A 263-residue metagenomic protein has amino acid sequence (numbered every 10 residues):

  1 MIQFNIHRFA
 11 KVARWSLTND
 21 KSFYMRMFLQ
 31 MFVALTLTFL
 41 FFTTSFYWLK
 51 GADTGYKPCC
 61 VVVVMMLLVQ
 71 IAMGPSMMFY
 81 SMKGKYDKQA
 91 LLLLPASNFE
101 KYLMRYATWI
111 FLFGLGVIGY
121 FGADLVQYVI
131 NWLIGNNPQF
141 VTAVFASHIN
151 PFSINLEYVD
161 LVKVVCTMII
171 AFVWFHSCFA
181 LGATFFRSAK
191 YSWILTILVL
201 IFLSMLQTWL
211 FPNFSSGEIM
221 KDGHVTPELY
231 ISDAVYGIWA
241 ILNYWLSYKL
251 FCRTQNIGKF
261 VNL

Functional and structural regions predicted by a protein language model:
M1-K88, N98-L263: Hydrophobic alpha-helical transmembrane segments of membrane proteins
L93-S97: Short helix-to-coil transition segments within interhelical loops that connect adjacent transmembrane helices
